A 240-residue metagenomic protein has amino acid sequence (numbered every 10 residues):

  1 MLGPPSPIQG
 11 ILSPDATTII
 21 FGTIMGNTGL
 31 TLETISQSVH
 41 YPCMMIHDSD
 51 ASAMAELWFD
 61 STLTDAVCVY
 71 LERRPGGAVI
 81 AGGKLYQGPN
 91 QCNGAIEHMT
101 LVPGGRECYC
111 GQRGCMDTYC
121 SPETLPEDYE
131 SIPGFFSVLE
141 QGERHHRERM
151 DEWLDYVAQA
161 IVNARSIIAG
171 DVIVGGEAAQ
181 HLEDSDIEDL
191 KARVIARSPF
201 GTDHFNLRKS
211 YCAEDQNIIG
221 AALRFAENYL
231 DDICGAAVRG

Functional and structural regions predicted by a protein language model:
M1, V39, D60, Q112-G240: ATP-binding/phosphotransfer module of carbohydrate and carboxylate kinases, centering on a glycine-rich
M1-P4, G10-D65, S185-A196: Glycine-rich phosphate-binding loop and adjoining helix at the ATP-binding site of ATP-dependent phosphoryl-transfer
I8, L71-R73, P122, G176-E177: Short secondary-structure boundary segments
I11-P14, D50-A53, G76-G77, Y86 (+2 more regions): Short, active-site-adjacent cap segments at secondary-structure transitions
L32, V39, Y86-L101, K191-G201: Acidic-glycine-rich active-site phosphate/pyrophosphate-binding loop
T64-Y119: Glycine-rich phosphate-binding loop of actin/hexokinase-like ATP-binding domains
